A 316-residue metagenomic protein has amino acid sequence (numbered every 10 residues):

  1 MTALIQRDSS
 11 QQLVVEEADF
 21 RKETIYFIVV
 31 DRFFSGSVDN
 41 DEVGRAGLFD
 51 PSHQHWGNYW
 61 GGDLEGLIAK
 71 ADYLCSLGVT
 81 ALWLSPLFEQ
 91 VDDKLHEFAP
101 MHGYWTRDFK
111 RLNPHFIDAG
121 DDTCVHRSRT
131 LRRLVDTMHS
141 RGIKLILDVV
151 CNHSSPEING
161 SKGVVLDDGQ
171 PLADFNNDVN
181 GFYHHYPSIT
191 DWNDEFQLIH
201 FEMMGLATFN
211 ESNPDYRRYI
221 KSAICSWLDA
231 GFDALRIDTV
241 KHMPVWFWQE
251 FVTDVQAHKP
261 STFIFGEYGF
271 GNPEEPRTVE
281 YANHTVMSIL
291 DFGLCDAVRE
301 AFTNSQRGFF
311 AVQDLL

Functional and structural regions predicted by a protein language model:
M1-K144, N152: N-terminal structural segment of carbohydrate-active enzymes
D8, V135-I143, H153, K221-L316: Active-site-proximal helices and loops of the catalytic beta/alpha 8
S10-E16, L95-H96, D191-F196, E274-E280 (+1 more regions): Intrinsically disordered, low-complexity boundary segments flanking structured domains
R21, E42-A46, Q90-K110, C151-E195 (+1 more regions): Aromatic- and acidic-residue-enriched segments that line the glycan-binding/catalytic groove of carbohydrate-active
F33, L87, P214, V240 (+1 more regions): Flexible loop residues that form catalytic and substrate-binding hotspots at small-molecule/glycan-binding clefts
G57, N210, A234-I237: Active-site oxyanion-binding pockets that recognize sulfate/phosphate
D63-G66, A99-R141, I158-N159, F175-D229 (+2 more regions): Chitinase-like catalytic core of GlcNAc-active glycosidases
